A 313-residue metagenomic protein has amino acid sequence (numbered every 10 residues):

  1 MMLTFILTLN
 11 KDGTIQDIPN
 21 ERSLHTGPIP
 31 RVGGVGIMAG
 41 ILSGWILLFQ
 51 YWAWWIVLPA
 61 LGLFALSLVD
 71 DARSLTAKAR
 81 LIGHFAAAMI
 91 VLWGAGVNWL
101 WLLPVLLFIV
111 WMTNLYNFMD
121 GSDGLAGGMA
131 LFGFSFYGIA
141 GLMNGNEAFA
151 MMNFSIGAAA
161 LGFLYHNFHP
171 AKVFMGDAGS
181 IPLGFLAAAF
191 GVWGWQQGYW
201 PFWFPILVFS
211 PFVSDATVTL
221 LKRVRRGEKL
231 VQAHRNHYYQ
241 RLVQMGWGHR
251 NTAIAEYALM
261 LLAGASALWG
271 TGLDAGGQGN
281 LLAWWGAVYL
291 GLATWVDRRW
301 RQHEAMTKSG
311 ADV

Functional and structural regions predicted by a protein language model:
M1-A216: "…together with the soluble PPM/PP2C metallo-phosphatase catalytic core" -> "…together with the soluble PPM/PP2C
T4-P30, G34, V218-R250, T307-K308: Cytosolic, membrane-interface loops and tails of multi-pass inner-membrane proteins
K11, V97-N98, R223-R225, S266-L268 (+2 more regions): A short, structure-level motif marking secondary-structure boundaries and short turns
G62, L66, G83, A87 (+1 more regions): Alpha-helical transmembrane segments and their immediate juxtamembrane interface regions
T76-A79, G176, G248-T252, D274-G277 (+1 more regions): Membrane-interface starts of transmembrane alpha-helices
L102, A160, E228-K229, M260: Residue-level hotspots within the lipid-embedded alpha helices of multi-pass solute transporters
Y199-W203, L220, V231-A233, N251-T252 (+1 more regions): Extended hydrophobic-aromatic, low-complexity segments
N236, V243-L262, S266-T271: Alpha-helical transmembrane segments of integral membrane proteins, especially multi-pass inner/plasma-membrane
